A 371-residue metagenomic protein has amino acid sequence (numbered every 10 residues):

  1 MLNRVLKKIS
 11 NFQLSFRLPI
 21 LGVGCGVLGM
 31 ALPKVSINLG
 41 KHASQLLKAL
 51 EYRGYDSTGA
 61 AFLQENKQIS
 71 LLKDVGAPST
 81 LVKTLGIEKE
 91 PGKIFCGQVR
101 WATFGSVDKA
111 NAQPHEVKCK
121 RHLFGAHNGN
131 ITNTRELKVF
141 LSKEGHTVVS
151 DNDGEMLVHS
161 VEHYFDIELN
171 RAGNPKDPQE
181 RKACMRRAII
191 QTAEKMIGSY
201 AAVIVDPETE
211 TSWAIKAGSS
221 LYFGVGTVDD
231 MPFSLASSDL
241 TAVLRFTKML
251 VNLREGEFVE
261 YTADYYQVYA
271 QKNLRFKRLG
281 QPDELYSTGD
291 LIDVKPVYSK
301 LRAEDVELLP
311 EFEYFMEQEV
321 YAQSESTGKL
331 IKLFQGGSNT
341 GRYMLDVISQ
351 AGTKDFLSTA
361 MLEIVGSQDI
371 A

Functional and structural regions predicted by a protein language model:
L2-A360, V365: Conserved short alpha-helical segments that host acidic/polar catalytic motifs at enzyme active sites
Q368-A371: ATP/NTP phosphate-donor binding region
